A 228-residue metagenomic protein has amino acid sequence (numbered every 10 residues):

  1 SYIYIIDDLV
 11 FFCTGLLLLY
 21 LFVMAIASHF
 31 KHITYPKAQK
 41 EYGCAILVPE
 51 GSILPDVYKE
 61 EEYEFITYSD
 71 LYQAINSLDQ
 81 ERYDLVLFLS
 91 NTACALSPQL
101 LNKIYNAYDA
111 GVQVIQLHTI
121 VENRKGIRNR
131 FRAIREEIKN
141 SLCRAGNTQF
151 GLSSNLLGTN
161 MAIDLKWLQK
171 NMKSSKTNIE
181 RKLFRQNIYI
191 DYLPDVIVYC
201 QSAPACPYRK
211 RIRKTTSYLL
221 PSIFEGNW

Functional and structural regions predicted by a protein language model:
S1-Y42: N-terminal membrane-anchoring/stem segments of glycan-assembly enzymes
Q39-E41, D56-E64: Short, acidic, metal-binding catalytic loop of nucleotide-sugar glycosyltransferases
I75-L85: Active-site nucleotide-sugar/metal-binding loop of Leloir-type enzymes
Y83-A93: Short beta-strand-to-loop acidic/aromatic patch adjacent to the donor-nucleotide binding site
Y105-K173, T216: Long helical/loop segments within the catalytic core of UDP-sugar-dependent glycosyltransferases, especially the large
R135-L142, P207-N227: Catalytic core of nucleotide-sugar-dependent glycosyltransferases
K173-R181: Acidic donor-binding loop at a coil-to-helix junction in glycosyltransferase catalytic cores that engages
E180-Y199: Catalytic donor-sugar/metal-binding loop of nucleotide-sugar-dependent glycosyltransferases
